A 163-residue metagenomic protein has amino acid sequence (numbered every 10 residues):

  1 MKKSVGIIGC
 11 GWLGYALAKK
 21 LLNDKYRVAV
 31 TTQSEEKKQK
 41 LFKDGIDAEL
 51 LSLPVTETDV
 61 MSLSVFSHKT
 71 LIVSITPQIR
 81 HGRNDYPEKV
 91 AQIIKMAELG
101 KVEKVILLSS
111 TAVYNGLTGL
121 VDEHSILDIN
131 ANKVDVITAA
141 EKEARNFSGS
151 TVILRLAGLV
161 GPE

Functional and structural regions predicted by a protein language model:
V5-G9: Conserved N-terminal Rossmann-fold NAD(P)-binding element of oxidoreductases
C10-G11, L156: Glycine-rich Rossmann-fold phosphate-binding loop(s) that bind the pyrophosphate of adenine dinucleotide cofactors
G14-Y15: N-terminal Rossmann-fold NAD(P) dinucleotide-binding loop
I46-H68: Conserved Rossmann-fold cofactor-binding substructure of NAD(P)-dependent oxidoreductases
F66-I106, A139: NAD(P)-cofactor binding segment of oxidoreductase domains
R83-P87, D122-A144: Short-chain dehydrogenase/reductase
Q92-N130: Conserved Rossmann-fold NAD(P)-dependent oxidoreductase catalytic core, especially the SDR/UDP-sugar
K142-P162: Conserved beta-loop-beta element that borders a ligand/cofactor-binding pocket
